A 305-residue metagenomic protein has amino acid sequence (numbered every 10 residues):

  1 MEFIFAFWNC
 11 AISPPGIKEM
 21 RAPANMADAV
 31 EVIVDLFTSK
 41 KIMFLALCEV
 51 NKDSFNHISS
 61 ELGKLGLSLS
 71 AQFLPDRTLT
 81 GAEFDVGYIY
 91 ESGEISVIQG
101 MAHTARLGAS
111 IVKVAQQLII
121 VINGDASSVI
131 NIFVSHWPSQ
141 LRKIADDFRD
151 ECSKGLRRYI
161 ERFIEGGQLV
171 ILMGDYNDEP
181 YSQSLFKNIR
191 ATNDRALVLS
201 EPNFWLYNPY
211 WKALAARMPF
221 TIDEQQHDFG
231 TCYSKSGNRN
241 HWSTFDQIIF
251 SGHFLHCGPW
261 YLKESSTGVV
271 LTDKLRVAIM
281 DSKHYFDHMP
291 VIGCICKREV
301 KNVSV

Functional and structural regions predicted by a protein language model:
M1-S68, F73-V86, S282-V291, C296-V305: N-terminal, active-site-proximal structural segment of metallo-dependent hydrolase catalytic domains
W8, C48, S135, M173-D175: Active-site flanking residues adjacent to catalytic metal/cofactor-binding acidic residues
A11, N51, P138, Y176-E179: Catalytic metal-binding/acid-base residues of hydrolase active sites
A46, V50-V129, F133, W137: Structured beta-strand-rich core segments of catalytic domains in phosphoester-bond hydrolases
D53, F163-G167, D178-V305: Metal-dependent phosphoester-hydrolase catalytic domains
F73-L74, I171-D175, W205: Active-site neighborhood of phospho(di)ester-bond hydrolases with catalytic His/Asp-centered motifs
I130, W137-E151: Metal-dependent phosphoester/phosphodiester hydrolase catalytic core
K154-M173: His/acidic metal-ligating clusters that form di-metal
